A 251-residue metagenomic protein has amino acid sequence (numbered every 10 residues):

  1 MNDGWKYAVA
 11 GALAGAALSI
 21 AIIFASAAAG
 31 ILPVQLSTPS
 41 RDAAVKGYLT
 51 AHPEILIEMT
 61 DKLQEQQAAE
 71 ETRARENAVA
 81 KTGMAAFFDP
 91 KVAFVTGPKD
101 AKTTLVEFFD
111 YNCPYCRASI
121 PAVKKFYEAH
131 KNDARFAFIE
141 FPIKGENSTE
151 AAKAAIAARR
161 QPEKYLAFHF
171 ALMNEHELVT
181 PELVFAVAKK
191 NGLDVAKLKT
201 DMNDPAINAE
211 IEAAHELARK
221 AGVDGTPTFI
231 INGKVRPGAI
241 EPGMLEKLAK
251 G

Functional and structural regions predicted by a protein language model:
N2-I143, N203, E210-K220, G251: Extracytoplasmic thiol/disulfide redox context detector
P142-T226, I230-G251: Cysteine-centric redox/oxidoreductase cores and disulfide-bonded domains
